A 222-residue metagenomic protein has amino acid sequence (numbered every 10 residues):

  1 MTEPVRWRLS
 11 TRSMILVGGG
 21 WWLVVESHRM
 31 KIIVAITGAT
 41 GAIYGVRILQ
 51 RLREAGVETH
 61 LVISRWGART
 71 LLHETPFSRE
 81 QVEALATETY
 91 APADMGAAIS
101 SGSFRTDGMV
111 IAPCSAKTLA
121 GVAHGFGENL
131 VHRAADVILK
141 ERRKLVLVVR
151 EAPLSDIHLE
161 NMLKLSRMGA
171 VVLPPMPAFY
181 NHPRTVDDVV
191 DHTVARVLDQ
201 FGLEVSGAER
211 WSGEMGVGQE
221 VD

Functional and structural regions predicted by a protein language model:
E3-V5, L9, V17: Short amphipathic, helix-prone segments within low-complexity/disordered or flexible regions
W7, W21-V24: Short polybasic linear motifs
S10-S13, S27: Serine residues within intrinsically disordered or low-complexity segments
S13-G19, R105: Intrinsically disordered, low-complexity serine/threonine-rich segments
E26-V146, A152-D222: A cross-family phosphate/adenosyl-ligand binding-site feature
